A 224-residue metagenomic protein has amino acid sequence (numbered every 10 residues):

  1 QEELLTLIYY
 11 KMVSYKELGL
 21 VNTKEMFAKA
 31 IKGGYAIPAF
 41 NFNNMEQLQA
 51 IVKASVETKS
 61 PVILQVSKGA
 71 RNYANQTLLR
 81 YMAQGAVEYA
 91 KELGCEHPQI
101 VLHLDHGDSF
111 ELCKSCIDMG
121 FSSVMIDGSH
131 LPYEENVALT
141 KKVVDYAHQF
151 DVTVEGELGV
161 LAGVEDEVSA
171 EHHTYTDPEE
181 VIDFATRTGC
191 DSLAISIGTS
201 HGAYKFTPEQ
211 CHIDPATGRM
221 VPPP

Functional and structural regions predicted by a protein language model:
Q1-K11, K16: Short, Lys/Arg-enriched N-terminal segments with co-localized hydrophobic residues within the first ~10-30 amino acids
V13-P38, E92: N-terminal amphipathic alpha-helix/helix-capping segment at the start of soluble metabolic enzymes
T23-K29, M45-Q65, G69, L79-G94 (+1 more regions): Alpha/beta enzyme core
F42, V101-D108: Glycine-rich beta-to-alpha transition loops that act as phosphate-gripper elements at the mouths of alpha/beta enzyme
Q76, R80, L102: Metallocofactor- and cofactor-centric catalytic cores in central/energy metabolism, strongly enriched
